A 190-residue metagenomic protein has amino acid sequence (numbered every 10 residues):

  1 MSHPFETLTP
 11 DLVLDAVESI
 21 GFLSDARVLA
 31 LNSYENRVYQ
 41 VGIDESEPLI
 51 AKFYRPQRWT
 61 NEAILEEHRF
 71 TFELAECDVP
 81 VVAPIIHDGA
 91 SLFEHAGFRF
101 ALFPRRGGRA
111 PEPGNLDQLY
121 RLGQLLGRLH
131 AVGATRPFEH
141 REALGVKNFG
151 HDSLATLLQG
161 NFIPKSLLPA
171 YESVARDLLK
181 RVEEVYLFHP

Functional and structural regions predicted by a protein language model:
M1-S24: Juxta-kinase regulatory segment immediately upstream of eukaryotic protein kinase catalytic domains
E18-D25, V174-E184: Short Pro/Gly-enriched beta-strand edge/turn motifs at strand-loop
I20-G42: ATP-binding glycine-rich phosphate-binding loop
E35-A51, P84, L179-P190: Active-site acidic catalytic loop and adjacent metal/ATP-binding pocket of ATP-dependent phosphoryl transfer enzymes
I43-E139: ATP-binding pocket architecture of kinase catalytic cores
F98-A101, F149, S173: Generic alpha-helical secondary structure signal
E112-A170, Y186-P190: A cross-family kinase active-site recognition segment
